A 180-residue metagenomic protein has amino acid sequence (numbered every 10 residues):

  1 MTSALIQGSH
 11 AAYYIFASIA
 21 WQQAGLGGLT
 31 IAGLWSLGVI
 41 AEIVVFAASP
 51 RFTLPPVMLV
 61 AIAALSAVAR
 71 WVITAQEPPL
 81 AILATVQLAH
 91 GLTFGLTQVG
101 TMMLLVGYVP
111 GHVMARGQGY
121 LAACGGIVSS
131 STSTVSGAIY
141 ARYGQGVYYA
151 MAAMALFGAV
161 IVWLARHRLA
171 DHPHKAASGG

Functional and structural regions predicted by a protein language model:
M1-L34: Helix-loop boundary and gating motifs at the non-cytosolic
V44-P56, Y140: Helix-to-loop junctions at the C-terminal end of transmembrane segments in multipass secondary transporters
M58-I73: Structural signature of the two symmetry-related core transmembrane helices
A75-V86: Helix-loop junctions at membrane interfaces in 12-TM secondary transporters
L96-P110: Intracellular juxtamembrane helix-capping segments at the cytosolic ends of symmetry-related transmembrane helices
A115-R142: A late C-terminal transmembrane helix in Major Facilitator Superfamily
A138-F157: A membrane-interface helix-boundary motif in multi-pass transporters
A165-G180: Intrinsic disorder in cytosolic terminal tails and internal cytosolic loops of multi-pass membrane transporters
